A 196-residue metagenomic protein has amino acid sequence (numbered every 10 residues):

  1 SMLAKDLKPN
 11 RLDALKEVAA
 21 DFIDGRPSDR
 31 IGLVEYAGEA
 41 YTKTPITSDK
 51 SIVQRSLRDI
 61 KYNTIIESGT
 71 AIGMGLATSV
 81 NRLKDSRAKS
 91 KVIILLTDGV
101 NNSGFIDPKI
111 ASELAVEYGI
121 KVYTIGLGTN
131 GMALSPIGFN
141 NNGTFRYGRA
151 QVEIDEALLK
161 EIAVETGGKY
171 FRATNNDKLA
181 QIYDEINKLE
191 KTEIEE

Functional and structural regions predicted by a protein language model:
S1, E113-V116, E193-E196: Short, intrinsically disordered, charge-balanced linker/junction segments flanking boundaries in proteins
S1, G38-T42, G99-N102, G128-M132 (+1 more regions): Solvent-exposed loop/turn segments at secondary-structure junctions within structured extracellular/periplasmic domains
S1-S90, I106: Membrane-embedded segments
R26, L83, T166, I186 (+1 more regions): Conserved NTP-handling cores and scaffolds of large molecular machines
R30-Y36, Q54-S56, V92-L96, K121-G126 (+2 more regions): Soluble periplasmic/extracytoplasmic beta-strand elements of cell-envelope proteins
D49-I52, N140-G143, K188-K191: Short, hinge-like loop/turn segments at secondary-structure boundaries
I66-T70, V92, G99-E161, E165 (+1 more regions): VWA/integrin I-like adhesion module and closely mimicked acidic/polar interface patches used
F171-E196: C-terminal "exit" segments of structured domains
